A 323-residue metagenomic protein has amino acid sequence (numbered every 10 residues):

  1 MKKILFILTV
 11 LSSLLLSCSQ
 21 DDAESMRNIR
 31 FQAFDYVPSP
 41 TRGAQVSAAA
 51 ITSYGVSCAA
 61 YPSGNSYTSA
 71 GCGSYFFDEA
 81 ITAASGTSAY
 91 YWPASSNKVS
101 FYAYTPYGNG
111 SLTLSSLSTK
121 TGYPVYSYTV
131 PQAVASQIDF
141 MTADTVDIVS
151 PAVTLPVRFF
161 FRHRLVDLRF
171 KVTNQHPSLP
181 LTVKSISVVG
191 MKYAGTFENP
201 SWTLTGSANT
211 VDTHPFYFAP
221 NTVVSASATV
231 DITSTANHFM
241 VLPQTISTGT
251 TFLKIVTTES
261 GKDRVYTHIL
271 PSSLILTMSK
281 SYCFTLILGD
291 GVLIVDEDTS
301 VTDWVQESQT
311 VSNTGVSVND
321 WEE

Functional and structural regions predicted by a protein language model:
M1-I4: Positively charged n-region of N-terminal signal peptides that target proteins for export
L14-S17: C-terminal motif of bacterial Sec signal peptides marking the signal peptidase cleavage site
Q20-T182, V224-S234, T314-E323: Short, low-hydrophobicity acidic/polar segments
S96-K98, S247-F252: Extracellular Ig-like/FN3 beta-sandwich strand-entry sites
T105, I255-T257: Conserved structural position at the C-terminal beta-strand of extracellular beta-sandwich adhesion modules
L114-S116, R264-S272: Edge beta-strands of extracellular beta-sandwich domains
D147, F160-H163, R169-H238, T248-T250: Short helix-loop boundary/capping segments
T277-E323: Low-complexity, acidic Ser/Thr/Pro-rich "mucin-like" tracts of secreted and single-pass surface proteins
